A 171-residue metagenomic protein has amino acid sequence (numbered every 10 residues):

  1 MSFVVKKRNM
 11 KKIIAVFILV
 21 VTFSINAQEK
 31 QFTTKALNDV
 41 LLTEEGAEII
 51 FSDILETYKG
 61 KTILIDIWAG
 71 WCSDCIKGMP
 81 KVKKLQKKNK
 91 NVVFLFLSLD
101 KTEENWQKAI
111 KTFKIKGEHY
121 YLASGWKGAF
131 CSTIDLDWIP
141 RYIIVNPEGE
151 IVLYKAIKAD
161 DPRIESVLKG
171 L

Functional and structural regions predicted by a protein language model:
M1-Q31, L171: Bacterial Sec-dependent N-terminal signal peptides
Q28-T57, E118, S166: N-terminal "domain-start" segment that seeds a small globular fold
Q31, K87-K127, L136-I139: Conserved segment of the thioredoxin-like fold in thiol-based oxidoreductases
K61-I63, I67-W71, W138: Short pre-active-site segment immediately N-terminal to redox-active cysteine/selenocysteine motifs in thiol-based
I67-K84: Conserved redox-active cysteine motifs that mediate thiol-disulfide chemistry, especially di-cysteine Cys-X(1-2)-Cys
G70, T102, E150: Conserved Rossmann-like nucleotide-cofactor binding loop
I115, L122-K169: Thiol/disulfide oxidoreductase modules built on the thioredoxin-like
